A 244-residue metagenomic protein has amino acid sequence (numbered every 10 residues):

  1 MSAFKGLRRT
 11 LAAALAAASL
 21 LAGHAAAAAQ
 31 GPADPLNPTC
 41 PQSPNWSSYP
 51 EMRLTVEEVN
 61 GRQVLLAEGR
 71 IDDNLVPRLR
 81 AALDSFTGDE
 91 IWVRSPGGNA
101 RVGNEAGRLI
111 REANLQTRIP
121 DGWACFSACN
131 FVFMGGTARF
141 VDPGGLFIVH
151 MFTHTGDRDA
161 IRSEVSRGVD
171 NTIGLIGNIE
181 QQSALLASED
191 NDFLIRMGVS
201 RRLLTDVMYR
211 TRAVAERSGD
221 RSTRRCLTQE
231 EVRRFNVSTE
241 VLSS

Functional and structural regions predicted by a protein language model:
S2, H24-A27: Short, low-complexity disordered leader/linker segments with a strong preference for bacterial N-terminal type II
S2-A14: Bacterial N-terminal signal peptides that target proteins for export
A12-A22: Bacterial N-terminal signal peptides
A27-S43: Cleaved targeting-peptide boundary
A33-D34, R118, G219: Residue-level signal for mature regions of secreted extracellular proteins and peptides
P41-T153: Cleft-lining beta-strand/loop regions that shape enzyme active-site pockets
R158-S244: Charged, glycine-interspersed solvent-exposed loop segments at helix/strand-loop junctions that cap or gate access
